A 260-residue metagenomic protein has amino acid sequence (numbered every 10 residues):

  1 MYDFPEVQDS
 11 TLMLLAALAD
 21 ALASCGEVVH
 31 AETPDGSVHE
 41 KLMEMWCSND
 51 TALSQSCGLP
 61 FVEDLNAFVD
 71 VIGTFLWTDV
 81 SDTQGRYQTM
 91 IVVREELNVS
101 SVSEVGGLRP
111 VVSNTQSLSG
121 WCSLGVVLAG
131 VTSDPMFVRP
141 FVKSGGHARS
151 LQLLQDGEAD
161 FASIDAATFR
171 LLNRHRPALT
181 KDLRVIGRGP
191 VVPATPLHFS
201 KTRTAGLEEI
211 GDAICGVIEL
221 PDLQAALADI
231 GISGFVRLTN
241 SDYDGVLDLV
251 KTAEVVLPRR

Functional and structural regions predicted by a protein language model:
M1-A21, T83-L151, Q224-S233, R237-D244: Bilobed "Venus flytrap"/periplasmic-binding protein-like clamshell domains and structurally analogous long
M1-F68, W77, Q84, Q224-R260: N-terminal hydrophobic or amphipathic helices and topogenic motifs
C25, T132-M136, R176-L179: Short helix-capping segments at alpha-helix termini
E44-N49, S56-V93, L118, G125-V127 (+3 more regions): Contiguous mixed-secondary-structure segments that line small-molecule binding/active-site clefts of soluble domains
M45-W46, V105, L154-Q155: Hydrophobic residues within well-ordered alpha-helices
S56-A67, Q155, D160-T180: A ligand-binding cleft/hinge motif common to bilobed small-molecule-binding domains
G73-F75, S81-Q88, P177-I214, I232-D242: Periplasmic-binding protein-like
C122-D134, R139-Q155, G189-V191, H198-F199 (+3 more regions): Hydrophobic, well-ordered secondary-structure segments that either form specific early membrane-associated helices used
